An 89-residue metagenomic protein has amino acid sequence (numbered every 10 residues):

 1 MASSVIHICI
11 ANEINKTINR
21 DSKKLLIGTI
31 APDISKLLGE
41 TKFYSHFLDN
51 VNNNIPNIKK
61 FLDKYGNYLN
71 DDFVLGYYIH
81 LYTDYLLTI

Functional and structural regions predicted by a protein language model:
M1-I89: N-terminal membrane-targeting hydrophobic helices
